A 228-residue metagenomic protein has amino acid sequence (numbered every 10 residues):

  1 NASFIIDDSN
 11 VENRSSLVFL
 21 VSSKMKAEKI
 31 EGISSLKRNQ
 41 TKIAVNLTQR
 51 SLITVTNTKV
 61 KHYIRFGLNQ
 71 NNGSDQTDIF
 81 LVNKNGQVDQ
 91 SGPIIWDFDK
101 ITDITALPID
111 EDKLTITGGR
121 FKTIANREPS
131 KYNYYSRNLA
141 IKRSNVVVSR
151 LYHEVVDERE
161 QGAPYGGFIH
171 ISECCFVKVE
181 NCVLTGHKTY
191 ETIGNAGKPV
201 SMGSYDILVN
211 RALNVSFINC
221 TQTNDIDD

Functional and structural regions predicted by a protein language model:
N1-D228: Extracellular/periplasmic carbohydrate-active domains that bind, remodel, or depolymerize complex polysaccharides
